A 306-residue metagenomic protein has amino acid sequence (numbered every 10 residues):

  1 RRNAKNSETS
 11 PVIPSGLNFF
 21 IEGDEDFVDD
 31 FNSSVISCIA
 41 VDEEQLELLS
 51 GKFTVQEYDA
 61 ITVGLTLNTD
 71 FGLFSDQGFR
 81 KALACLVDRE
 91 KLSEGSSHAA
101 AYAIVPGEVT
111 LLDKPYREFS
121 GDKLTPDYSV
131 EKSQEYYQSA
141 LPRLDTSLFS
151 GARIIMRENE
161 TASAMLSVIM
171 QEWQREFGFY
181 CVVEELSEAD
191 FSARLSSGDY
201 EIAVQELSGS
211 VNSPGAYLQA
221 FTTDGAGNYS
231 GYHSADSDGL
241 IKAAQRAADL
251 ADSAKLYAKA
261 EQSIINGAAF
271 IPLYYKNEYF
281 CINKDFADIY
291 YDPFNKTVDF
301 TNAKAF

Functional and structural regions predicted by a protein language model:
R1-I13, V168-F177: Ligand-binding cleft/hinge of the Venus flytrap
A4-P14, S50-E57, T66-D76, L111-K132 (+4 more regions): Short, solvent-exposed loop/beta-turn-alpha elements that line the ligand-binding surface or hinge of extracytoplasmic
K5-L48: Ligand-site clamp/hinge motif
S15, E25, D29, S33 (+13 more regions): Solvent-exposed, polar/charged alpha-helical surfaces in well-ordered, non-transmembrane soluble domains, broadly
D29-D30, E44-G51, A189-T223, I264: Pocket-flanking alpha-helical
I61-E108, S150-E160, A248-G267: Alpha-helical secondary-structure segments
H98-L141, T161-S163: Structural transition elements
S139-G209: Ligand/substrate-recognition segments at binding pockets and active sites
